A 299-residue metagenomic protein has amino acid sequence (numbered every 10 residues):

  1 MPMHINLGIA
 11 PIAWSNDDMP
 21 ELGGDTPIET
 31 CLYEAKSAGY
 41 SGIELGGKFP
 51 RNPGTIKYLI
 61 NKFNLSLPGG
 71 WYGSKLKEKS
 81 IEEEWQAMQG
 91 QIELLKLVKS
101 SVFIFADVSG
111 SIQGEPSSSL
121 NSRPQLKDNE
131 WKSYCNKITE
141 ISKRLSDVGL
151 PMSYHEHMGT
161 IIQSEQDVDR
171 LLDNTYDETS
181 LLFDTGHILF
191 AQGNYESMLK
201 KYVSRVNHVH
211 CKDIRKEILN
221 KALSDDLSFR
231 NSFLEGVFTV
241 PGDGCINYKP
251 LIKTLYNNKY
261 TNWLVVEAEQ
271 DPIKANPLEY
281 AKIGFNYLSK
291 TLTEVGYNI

Functional and structural regions predicted by a protein language model:
M1-V102, C135, S146-L150, D177-S180 (+3 more regions): N-terminal pre-domain/capping segments
N6-A10, P68, V102-V108, V203-A222 (+1 more regions): Non-cysteine beta-strand/loop elements that form the S-adenosyl-L-methionine
I12-W14, G46-K48, Y72-L76, V108-G110 (+5 more regions): Active-site beta-loop-alpha junctions enriched in small/polar residues
L22-T26, G110-L120, I218-N231: Short, flexible, mixed-charge acidic loops at enzyme active sites
I43, N136-P241, C245, V295-I299: Acidic/histidine-rich catalytic cores of soluble enzymes
E82-S180: Active-site acidic/histidine proton-transfer and metal-coordination neighborhood in alpha/beta enzyme cores
D243-N257: A short, acidic, amphipathic alpha-helical segment used as a generic capping/interface helix at domain edges
